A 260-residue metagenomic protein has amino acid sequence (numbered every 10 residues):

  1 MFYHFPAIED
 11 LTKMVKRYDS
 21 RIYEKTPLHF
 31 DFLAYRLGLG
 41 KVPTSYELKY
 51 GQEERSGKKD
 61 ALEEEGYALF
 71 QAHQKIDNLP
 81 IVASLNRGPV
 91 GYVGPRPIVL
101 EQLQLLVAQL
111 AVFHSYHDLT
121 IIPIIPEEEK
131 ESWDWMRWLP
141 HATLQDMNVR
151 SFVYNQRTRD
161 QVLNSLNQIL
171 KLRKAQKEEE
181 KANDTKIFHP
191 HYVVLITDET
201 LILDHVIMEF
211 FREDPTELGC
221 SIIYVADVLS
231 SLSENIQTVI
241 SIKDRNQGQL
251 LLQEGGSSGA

Functional and structural regions predicted by a protein language model:
M1-A260: Accessory regions of macromolecular translocation/handling assemblies
